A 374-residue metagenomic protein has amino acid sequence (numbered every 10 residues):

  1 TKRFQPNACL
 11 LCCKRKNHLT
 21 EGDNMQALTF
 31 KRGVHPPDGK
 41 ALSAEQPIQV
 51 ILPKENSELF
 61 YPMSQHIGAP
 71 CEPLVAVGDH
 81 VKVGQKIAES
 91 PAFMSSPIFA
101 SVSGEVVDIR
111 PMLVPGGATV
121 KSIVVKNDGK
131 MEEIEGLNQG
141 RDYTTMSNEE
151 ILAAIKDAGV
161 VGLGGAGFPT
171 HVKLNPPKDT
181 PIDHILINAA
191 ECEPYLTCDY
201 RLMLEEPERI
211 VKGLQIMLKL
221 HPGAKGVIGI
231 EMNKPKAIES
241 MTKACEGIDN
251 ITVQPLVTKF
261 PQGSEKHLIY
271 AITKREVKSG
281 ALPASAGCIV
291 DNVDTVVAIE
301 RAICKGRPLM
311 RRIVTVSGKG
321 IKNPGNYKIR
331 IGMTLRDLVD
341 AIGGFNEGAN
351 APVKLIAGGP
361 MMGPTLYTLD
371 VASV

Functional and structural regions predicted by a protein language model:
T1-N24: Short, Lys/Arg-enriched N-terminal segments with co-localized hydrophobic residues within the first ~10-30 amino acids
M25-L74: N-terminal, Lys/Arg-enriched amphipathic/low-complexity engagement segments that precede the first folded domain
C71-H80, G84: Short histidine-centered loop motifs in beta-beta connectors
K82-S95, R110-L113, K121-N127: Short hydrophobic beta/alpha edge segments that flank linear recognition/processing sites
G104-V106: Conserved hydrophobic positions within beta-strands
L113-F168, P177-T180, P235: Acidic low-complexity segments
E133, G162, I185-D199, G320: Gly-rich Lys/Arg/Thr-decorated short loops/hinges at beta-loop-alpha junctions or inter-strand turns that position
G223-L335, A341-A349, G359-P360: Hydrophobic alpha-helical positions that pack around
